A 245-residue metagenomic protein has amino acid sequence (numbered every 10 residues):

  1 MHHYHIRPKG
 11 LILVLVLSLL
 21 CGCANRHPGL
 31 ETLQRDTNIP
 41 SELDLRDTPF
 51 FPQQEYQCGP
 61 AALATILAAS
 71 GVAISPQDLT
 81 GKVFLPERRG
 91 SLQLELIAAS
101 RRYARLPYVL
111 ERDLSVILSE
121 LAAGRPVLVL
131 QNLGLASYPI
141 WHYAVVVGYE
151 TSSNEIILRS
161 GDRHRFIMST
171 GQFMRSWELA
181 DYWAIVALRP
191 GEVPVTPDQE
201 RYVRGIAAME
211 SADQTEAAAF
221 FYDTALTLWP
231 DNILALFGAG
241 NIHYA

Functional and structural regions predicted by a protein language model:
H2-I12: Bacterial N-terminal signal peptides that target proteins for export
L19-G22: C-terminal motif of bacterial Sec signal peptides marking the signal peptidase cleavage site
A24-E31, T151-Y244: Noncatalytic regulatory segments and standalone regulatory/sensor domains
A24-L110, I117, E192, A208 (+3 more regions): Cysteine-nucleophile protease catalytic domains, especially the papain-like/related folds used in DUB/UBL proteases
R101, L121, E178: Anion (oxyanion) recognition and catalysis
L106, L110-R159: Active-site-adjacent substructure of cysteine-protease-like catalytic cores
